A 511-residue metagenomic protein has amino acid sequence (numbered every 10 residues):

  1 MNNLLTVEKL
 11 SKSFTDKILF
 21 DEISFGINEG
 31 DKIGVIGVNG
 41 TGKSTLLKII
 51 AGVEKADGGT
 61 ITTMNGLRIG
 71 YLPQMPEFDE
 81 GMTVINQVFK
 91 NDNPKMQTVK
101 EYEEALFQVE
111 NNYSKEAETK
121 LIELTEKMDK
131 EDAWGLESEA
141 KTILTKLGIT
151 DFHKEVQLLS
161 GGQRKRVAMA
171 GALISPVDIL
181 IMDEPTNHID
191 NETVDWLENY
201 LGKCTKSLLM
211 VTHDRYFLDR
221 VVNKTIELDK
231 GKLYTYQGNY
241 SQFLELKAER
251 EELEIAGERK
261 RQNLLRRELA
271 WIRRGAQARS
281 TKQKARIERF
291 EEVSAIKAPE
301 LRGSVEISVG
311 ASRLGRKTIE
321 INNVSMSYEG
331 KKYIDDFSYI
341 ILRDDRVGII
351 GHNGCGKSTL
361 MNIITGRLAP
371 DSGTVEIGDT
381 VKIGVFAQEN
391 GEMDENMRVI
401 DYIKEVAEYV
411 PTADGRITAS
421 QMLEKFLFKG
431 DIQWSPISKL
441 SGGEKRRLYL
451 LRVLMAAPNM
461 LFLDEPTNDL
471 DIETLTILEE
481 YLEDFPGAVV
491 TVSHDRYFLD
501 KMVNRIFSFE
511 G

Functional and structural regions predicted by a protein language model:
M1-E258, G303, G310-G511: ABC ATP-binding cassette signature C-motif
L246-R289, V293-E300: Intracellular alpha-helical coupling/juxtamembrane segments of multi-pass membrane proteins
